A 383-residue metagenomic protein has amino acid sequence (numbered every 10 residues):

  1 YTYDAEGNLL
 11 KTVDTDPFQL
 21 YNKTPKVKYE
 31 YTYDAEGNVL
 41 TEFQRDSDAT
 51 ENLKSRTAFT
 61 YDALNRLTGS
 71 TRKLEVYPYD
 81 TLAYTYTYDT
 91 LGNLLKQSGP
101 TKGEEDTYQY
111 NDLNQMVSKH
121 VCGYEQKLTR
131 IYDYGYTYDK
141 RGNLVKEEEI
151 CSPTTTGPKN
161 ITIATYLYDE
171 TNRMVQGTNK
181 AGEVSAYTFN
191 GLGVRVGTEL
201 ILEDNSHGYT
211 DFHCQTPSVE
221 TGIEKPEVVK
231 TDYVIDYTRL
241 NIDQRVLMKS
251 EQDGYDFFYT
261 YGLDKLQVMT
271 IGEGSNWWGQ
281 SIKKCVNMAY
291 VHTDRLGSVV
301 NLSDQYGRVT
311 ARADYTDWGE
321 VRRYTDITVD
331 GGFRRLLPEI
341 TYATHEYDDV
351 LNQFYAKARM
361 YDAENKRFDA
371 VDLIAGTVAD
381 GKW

Functional and structural regions predicted by a protein language model:
Y1-A5, K11-F18, Y29, T41-A49 (+14 more regions): Beta-turn initiation residues at beta-strand->coil junctions
Y1-N8, N22-K23, K28-N38, F43 (+12 more regions): Aromatic-rich beta-strand edge motifs centered on tyrosine
T12, I374-T377: Multi-bladed beta-propeller domains
L20-K26, T50-L53, Y77-T81, Q126-I131 (+1 more regions): Short glycine-/Asp-/Thr-/Trp-enriched loop segments that recur within the blades of beta-propeller repeat domains
Y79-L82, A186, G332, T377-W383: A short, polar/charged loop-to-alpha-helix boundary motif
Y108, D112, V117-C122, I271-K357: A motif-centric feature for acidic-aromatic and gly/ser/thr-rich catalytic loops and repeats
S152-P158, E203-E224, I271-Q280, D326-G331: Surface-exposed intrinsically disordered loops and tails
M174-G177, V321, F368-I374: Blade-edge beta-strand/turn elements of extracellular beta-propeller and related beta-sheet repeat scaffolds
